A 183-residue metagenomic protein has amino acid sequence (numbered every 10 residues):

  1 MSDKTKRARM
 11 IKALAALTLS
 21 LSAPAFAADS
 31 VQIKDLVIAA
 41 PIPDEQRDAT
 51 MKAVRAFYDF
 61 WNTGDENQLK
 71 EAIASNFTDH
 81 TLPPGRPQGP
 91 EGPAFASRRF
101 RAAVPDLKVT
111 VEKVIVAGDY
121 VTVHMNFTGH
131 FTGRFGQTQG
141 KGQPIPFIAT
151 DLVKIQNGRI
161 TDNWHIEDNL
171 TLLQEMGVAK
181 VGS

Functional and structural regions predicted by a protein language model:
S2-A13: Bacterial N-terminal signal peptides that target proteins for export
K12-S22: Bacterial N-terminal signal peptides
A27-S75, V181-S183: Short, low-complexity N-terminal intrinsically disordered segments enriched in polar/charged residues
D48-A49, E66-Y120, N126: A solvent-exposed, acidic/Ser-Thr-rich amphipathic alpha-helical stretch
P84-G85, T128-H130, N169-T171: Solvent-exposed loop/turn segments at secondary-structure junctions within structured extracellular/periplasmic domains
T128-N157: Exposed beta-sheet edge and beta->alpha loop/turn motif
G133-G136, L172-G177: A short, polar/proline- and glycine-enriched secondary-structure boundary/capping micro-motif
P146-Q174: Short beta-strand edge/turn micro-motifs at domain boundaries
